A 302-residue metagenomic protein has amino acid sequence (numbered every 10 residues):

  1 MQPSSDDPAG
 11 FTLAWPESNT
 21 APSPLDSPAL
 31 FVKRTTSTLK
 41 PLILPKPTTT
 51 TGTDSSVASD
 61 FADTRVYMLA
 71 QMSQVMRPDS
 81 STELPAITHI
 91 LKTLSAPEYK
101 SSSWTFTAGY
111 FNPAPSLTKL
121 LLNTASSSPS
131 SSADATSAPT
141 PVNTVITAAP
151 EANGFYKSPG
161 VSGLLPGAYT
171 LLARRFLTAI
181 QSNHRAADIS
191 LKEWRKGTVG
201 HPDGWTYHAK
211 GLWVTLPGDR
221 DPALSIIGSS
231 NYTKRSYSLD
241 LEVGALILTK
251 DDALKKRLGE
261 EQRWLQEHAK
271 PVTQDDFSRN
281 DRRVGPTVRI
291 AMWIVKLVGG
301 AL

Functional and structural regions predicted by a protein language model:
M1-K40: Extended catalytic-interface subdomain
T12, E17, A21-P22, S37 (+5 more regions): Alpha-helix initiation/capping motif
P16, L42-P45, W194: Low-complexity, intrinsically disordered/propeptide-like segments
A21-P28, V32, S80-E83, Y169 (+1 more regions): Intrinsic-disorder-associated interaction segments
S27-E151, A209, A301-L302: PLD-like (HKD) phosphodiesterase/transphosphatidyltransferase domain
Y99-T105, Y110-L302: PLD/PLD-like phosphodiesterase catalytic module centered on the HKD motif
